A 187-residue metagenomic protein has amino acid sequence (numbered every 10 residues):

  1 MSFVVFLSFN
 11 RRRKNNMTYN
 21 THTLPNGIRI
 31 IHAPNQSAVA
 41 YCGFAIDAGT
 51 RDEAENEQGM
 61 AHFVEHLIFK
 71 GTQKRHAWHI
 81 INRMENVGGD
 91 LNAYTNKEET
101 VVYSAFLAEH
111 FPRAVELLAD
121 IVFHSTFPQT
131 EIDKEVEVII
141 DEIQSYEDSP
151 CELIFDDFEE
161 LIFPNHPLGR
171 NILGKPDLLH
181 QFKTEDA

Functional and structural regions predicted by a protein language model:
S2-N16: Short, Lys/Arg-enriched N-terminal segments with co-localized hydrophobic residues within the first ~10-30 amino acids
R12-R13, N20-L24, N82-E85: Short, solvent-exposed secondary-structure boundary motifs
N16-V39: N- or domain-start disorder-to-order transition segments that initiate the globular core
N20, A61, H180: Residues that recognize and position ribonucleotide moieties
I28, H32, T50, N171 (+1 more regions): A glycine- and charged-residue-rich anion-binding loop/surface
Q36, G43-A105: M16/MPP (pitrilysin/insulinase) zinc-metallopeptidase core fold and M16-derived inactive scaffolds
Q73, I80-D186: Acidic/histidine-enriched segments that form metal/cofactor-coordinating and catalytic pocket/exosite environments
